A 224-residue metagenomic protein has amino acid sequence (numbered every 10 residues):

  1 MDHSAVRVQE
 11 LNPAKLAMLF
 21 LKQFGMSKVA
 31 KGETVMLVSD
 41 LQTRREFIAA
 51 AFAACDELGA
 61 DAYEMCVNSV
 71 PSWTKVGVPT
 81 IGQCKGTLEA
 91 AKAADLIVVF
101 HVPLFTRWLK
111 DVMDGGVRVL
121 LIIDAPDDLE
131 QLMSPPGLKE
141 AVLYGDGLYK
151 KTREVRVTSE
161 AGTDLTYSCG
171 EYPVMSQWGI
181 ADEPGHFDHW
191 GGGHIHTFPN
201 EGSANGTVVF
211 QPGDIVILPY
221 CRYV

Functional and structural regions predicted by a protein language model:
M1-Y223: Active-site bordering "gate/hinge" segments that shape substrate access to catalytic or cofactor-binding pockets
